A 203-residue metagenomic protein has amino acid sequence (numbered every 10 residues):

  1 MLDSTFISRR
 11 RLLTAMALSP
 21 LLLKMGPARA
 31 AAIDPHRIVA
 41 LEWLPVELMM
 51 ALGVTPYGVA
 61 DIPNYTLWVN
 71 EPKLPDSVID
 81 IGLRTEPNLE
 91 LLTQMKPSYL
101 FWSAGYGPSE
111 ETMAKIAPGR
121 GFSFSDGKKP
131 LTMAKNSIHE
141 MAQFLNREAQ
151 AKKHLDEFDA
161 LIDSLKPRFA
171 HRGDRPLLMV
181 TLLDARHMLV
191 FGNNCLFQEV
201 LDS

Functional and structural regions predicted by a protein language model:
M1-R11, A15-L21, M25: N-terminal secretory signal peptides
K24-A40: C-terminal segment of N-terminal export signals and the immediately downstream linker at the start of the mature
R37, P118-A185: Extracytoplasmic substrate-binding proteins
R37, W43-M95: A short, structured surface patch at a secondary-structure boundary
P45-L48, N88, S109, A134-S137 (+4 more regions): Stable alpha-helical elements in mature extracytoplasmic
N64, G192-S203: Alpha-helical, coiled-coil/dimerization segments enriched in small aliphatic residues
D76, T112-G121: Ligand-binding "clamshell"
K96-F101: Proline-aspartate-enriched helix->loop->beta-strand connector
